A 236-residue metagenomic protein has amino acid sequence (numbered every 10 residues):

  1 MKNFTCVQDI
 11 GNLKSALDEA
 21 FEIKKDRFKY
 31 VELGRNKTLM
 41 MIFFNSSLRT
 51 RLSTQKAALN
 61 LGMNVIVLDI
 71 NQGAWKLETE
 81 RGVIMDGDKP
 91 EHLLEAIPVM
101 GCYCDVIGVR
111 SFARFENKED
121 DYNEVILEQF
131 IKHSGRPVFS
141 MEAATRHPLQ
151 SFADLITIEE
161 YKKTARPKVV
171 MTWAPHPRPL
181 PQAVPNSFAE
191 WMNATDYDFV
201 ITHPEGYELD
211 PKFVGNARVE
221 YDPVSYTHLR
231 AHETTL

Functional and structural regions predicted by a protein language model:
M1-L48, L52: Positively charged, low-complexity intrinsically disordered leader regions
L48-L94, V99: Active-site cofactor/substrate anionic-group-binding motifs, chiefly glycine- and Lys/Arg-rich phosphate-binding loops
L48-S53, E159-S225: Glycine-rich phosphate/diphosphate-binding loop of Rossmann-like nucleotide-binding domains
L61, H133-S134, T195: Short, structured coil segments at secondary-structure junctions
N64-V65, N71-Q72, V106, P137 (+1 more regions): Residue-level detector of anion-binding/catalytic polar loops
I70-G73, F112-R114, A143-A144, P204-G206: Short, ordered loop/turn segments at secondary-structure junctions
K89, I97-P98, D105-W191: Anion-binding alpha/beta catalytic cores of soluble intermediary-metabolism enzymes, centered on
T227-T234: Conserved small/polar residues in nucleotide/adenosyl-binding loops
